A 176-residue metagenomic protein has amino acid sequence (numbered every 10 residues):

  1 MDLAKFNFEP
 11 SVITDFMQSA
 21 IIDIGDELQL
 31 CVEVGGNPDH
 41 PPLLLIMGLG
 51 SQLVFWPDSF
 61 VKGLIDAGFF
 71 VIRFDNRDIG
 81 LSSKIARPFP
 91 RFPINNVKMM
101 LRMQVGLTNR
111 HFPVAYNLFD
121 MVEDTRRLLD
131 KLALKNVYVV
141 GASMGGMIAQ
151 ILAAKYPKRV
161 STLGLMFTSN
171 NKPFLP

Functional and structural regions predicted by a protein language model:
L3-Q29: N-terminal cap/lid segment of alpha/beta-hydrolase-fold proteins
I24-T108: Conserved HGGG/HGGXW glycine-rich cap/lid loop of the alpha/beta-hydrolase fold
V54-F55, S82-I85, K131, Q150 (+1 more regions): Active-site-proximal flexible loops/turns
V61, R126, A154-P157: A structural alpha-helix within SAM-dependent methyltransferase catalytic domains
M103-L107, A115-V137: Conserved acidic catalytic loop of the alpha/beta-hydrolase fold
K135-F174: Conserved hydrolase catalytic core segment
